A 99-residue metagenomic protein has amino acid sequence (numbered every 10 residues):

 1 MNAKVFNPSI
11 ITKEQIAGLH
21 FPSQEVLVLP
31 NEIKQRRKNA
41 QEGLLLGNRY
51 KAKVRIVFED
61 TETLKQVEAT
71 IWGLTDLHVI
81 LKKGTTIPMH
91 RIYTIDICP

Functional and structural regions predicted by a protein language model:
M1-T63, I95-P99: Short glycine-rich, low-complexity segments
R49-Y50, T63-D76: Short, compositionally biased strand/turn segments that nucleate or flank brief secondary-structure elements
D60-V67, T85-P88: Short coil-to-beta-strand transition motifs
W72, D76-P99: Short, Lys/Arg-rich amphipathic alpha-helical interaction segments that bind nucleic acids or acidic protein surfaces
